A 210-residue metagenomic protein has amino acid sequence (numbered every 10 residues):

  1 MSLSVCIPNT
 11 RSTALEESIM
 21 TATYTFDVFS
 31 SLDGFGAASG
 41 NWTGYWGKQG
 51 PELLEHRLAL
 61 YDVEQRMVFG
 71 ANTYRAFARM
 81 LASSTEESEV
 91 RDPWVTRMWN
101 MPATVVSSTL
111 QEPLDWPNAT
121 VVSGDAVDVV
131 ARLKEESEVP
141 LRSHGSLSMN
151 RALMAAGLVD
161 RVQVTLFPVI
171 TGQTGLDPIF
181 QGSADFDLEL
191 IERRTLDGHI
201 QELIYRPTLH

Functional and structural regions predicted by a protein language model:
L3-H210: Enzymes that bind and transform nitrogen-containing heteroaromatic metabolites
